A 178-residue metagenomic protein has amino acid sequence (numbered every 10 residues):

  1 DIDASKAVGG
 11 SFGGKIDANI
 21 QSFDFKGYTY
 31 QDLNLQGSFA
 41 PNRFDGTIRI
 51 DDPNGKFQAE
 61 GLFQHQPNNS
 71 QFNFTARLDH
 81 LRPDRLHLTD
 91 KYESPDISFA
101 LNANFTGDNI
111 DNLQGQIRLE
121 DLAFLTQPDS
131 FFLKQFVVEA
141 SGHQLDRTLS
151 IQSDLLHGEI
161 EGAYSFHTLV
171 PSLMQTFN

Functional and structural regions predicted by a protein language model:
D1-N178: Interface amphipathic segments
